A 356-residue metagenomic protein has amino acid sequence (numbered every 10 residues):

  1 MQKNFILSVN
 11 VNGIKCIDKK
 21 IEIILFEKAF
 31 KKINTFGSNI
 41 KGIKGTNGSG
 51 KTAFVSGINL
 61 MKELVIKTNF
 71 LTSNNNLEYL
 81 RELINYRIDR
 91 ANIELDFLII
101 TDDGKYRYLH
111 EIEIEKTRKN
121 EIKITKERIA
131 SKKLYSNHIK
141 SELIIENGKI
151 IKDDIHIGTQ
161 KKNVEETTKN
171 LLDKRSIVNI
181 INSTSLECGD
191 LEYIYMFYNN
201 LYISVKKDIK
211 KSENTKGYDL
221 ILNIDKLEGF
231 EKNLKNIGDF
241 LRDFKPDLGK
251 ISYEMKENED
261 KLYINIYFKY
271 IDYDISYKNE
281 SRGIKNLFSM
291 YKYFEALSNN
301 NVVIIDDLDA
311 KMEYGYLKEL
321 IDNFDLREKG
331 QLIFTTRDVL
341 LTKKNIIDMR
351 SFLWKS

Functional and structural regions predicted by a protein language model:
M1-E63: Pre-Walker A-like glycine/lysine-rich segment at the N-terminus of P-loop NTPase domains
M1-N4, K318-S356: C-terminal lobe/lid and adjacent interdomain/linker elements of RecA-like ASCE P-loop ATPase modules
T35, R87, E295-L297, F324-E328 (+1 more regions): Conserved catalytic network of the ASCE P-loop NTPase/AAA+ motor domain
I40-G48, K261-E295, L308-M312: Conserved ABC ATPase signature
S56-E115: Conserved P-loop NTP-binding catalytic core
N76-Y79, L248-L262: Long, charged, glycine-rich C-terminal linkers/tails
L109-I251: Electropositive, glycine-dotted interaction segments that contact anionic polymers or phosphate-rich ligands
V303-I304: Walker B beta-strand of ABC/ABC-like P-loop ATPase nucleotide-binding domains, specifically the conserved hydrophobic
